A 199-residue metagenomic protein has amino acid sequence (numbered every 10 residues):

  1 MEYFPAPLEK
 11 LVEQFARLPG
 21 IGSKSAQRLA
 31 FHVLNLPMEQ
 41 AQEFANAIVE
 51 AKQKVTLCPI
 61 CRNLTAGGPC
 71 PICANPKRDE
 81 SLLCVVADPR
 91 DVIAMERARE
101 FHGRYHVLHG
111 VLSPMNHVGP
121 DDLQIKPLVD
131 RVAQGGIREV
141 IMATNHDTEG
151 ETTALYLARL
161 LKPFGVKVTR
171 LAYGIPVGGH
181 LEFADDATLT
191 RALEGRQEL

Functional and structural regions predicted by a protein language model:
E2-L8, R17, A30-V92: Cys/His-rich Zn2+-binding cysteine-cluster or related metal-binding knuckle/ribbon modules and their
Y3, L36, Q40, N116-P120 (+2 more regions): Catalytic cores of large soluble enzymes that bind and process phosphate-bearing ligands
E9-A16, V33-L36, N63-L64, N75-P76 (+2 more regions): S-adenosyl-L-methionine-dependent methyltransferase catalytic core, i.e., the SAM/SAH-binding region
A26, N75-T144: Extended interfacial segments that mediate partner engagement and assembly in macromolecular machines
Q27-H32, L181: Short hydrophobic alpha-helical segments that form membrane-spanning helices or hydrophobic packing faces of helical
F44, L57, P69, D91 (+5 more regions): Glycine-rich, flexible loop/turn motifs
H102, V129-I141, N145-L199: Long C-terminal interaction/binding lobes of large macromolecular proteins
